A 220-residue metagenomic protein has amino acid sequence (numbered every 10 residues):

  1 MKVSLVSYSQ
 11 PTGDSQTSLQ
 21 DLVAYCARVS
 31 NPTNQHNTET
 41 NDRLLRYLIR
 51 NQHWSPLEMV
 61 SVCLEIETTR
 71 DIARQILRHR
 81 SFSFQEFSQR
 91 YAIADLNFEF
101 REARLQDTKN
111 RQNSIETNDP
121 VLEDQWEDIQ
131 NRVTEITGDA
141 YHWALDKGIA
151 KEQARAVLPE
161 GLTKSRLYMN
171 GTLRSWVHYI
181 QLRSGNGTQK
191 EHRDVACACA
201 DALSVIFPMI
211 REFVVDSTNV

Functional and structural regions predicted by a protein language model:
M1-V220: Family-specific signature for flavin-dependent thymidylate synthase
